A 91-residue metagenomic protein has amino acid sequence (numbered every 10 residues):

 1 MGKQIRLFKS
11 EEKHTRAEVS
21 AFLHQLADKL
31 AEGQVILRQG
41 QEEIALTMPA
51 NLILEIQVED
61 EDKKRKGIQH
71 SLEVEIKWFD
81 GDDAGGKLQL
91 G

Functional and structural regions predicted by a protein language model:
M1-D28: Terminal, regulation- and interaction-focused segments at domain boundaries
G2-R6, L37, I44-E55, E59-G91: Long protein-protein interaction modules used by eukaryotic assembly/scaffold proteins
R16, L26-L30, R38-I44: Extracellular/virion structural assembly segments
G33: Short beta-strand/loop motifs in extracellular/secreted proteins, especially within beta-sandwich accessory domains
